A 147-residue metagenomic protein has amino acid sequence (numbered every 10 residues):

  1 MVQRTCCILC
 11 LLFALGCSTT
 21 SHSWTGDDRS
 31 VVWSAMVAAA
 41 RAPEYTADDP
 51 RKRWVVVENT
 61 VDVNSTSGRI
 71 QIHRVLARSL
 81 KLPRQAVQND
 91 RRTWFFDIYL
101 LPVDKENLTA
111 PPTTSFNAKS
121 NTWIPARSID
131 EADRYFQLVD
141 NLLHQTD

Functional and structural regions predicted by a protein language model:
V2-C10: Sec-dependent signal peptide recognition, specifically the positively charged N-region followed immediately by
F13-G16: C-terminal motif of bacterial Sec signal peptides marking the signal peptidase cleavage site
S18-D147: Ser/Thr-rich, low-complexity intrinsically disordered terminal regions
